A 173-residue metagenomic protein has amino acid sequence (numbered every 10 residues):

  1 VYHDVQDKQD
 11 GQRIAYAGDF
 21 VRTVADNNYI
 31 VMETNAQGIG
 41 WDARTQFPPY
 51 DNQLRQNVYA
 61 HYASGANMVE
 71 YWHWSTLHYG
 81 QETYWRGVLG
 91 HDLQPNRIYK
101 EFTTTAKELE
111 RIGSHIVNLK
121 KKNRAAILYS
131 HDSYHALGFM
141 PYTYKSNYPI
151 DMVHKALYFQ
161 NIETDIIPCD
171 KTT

Functional and structural regions predicted by a protein language model:
Y2-T173: Carbohydrate-binding surfaces of carbohydrate-active enzymes
